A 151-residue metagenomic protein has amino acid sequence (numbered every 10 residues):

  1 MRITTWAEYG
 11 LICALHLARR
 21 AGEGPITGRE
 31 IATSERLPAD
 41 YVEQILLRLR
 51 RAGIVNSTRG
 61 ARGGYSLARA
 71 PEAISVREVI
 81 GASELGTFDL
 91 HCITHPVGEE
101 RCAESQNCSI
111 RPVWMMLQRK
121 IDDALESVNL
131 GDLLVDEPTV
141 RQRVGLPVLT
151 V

Functional and structural regions predicted by a protein language model:
M1-T5: Short amphipathic alpha-helical boundary/capping segments
L11-G22: Short amphipathic alpha-helical interface segments
I26-R36: A short alpha-helical element within helix-turn-helix/winged-helix DNA-binding domains across DNA-binding proteins
D40: Key DNA-contact positions within bacterial/archaeal DNA-binding proteins
I45-A52: Basic amphipathic alpha-helical segments that dock to polyanions
I54-A68: Beta-hairpin "wing" of winged helix-turn-helix
V76, C92-V151: C-terminal regulatory/oligomerization modules of transcriptional regulators
